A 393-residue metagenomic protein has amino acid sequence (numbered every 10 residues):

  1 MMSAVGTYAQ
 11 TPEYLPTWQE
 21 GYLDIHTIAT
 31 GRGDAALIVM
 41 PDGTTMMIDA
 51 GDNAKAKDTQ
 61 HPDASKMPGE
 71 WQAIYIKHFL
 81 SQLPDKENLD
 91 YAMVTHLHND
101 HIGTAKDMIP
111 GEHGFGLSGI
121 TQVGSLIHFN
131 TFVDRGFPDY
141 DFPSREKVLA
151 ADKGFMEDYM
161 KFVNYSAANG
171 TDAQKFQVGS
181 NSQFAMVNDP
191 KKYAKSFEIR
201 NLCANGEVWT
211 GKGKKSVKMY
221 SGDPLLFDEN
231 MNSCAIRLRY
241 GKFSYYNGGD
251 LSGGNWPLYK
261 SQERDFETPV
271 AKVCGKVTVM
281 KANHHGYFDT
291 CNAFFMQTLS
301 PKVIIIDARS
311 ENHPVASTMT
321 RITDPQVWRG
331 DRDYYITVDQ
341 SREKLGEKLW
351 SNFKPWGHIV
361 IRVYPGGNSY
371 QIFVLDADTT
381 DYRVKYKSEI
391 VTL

Functional and structural regions predicted by a protein language model:
A4-G6: N-terminal signal peptide c-region/cleavage motif recognized by signal peptidases
Y8-D24, T30, D85-E87, Y91 (+2 more regions): Flexible, acidic/histidine-containing loops and adjacent segments that form or flank the divalent-metal
T27-I28, R32-G124, N205-S317: Active-site-proximal loop/helix segments of hydrolase catalytic cores
D52, A56-K57, T318, I322 (+1 more regions): Long amphipathic alpha-helical scaffold regions
